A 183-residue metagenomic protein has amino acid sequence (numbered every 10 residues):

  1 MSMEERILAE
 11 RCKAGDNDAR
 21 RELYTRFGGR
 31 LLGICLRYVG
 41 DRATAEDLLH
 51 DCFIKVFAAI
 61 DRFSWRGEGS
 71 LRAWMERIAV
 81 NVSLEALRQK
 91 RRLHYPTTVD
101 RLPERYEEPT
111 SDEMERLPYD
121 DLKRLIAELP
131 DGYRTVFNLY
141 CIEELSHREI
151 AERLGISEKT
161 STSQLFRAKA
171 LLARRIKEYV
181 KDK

Functional and structural regions predicted by a protein language model:
S2, L93-Y119: Internal acidic/polar
S2, R11, H94, N138 (+2 more regions): C-terminal edge and immediately downstream basic/flexible tail or linker adjoining helix-turn-helix-like DNA-binding
A9-G33: A short, charge-rich alpha-helical start-of-domain segment used by transcription regulators
K13-A14, R37, F53-E68, Q89-K90: Sigma70-family region 2
Y24-R42, A59, I126, K177-E178: Amphipathic, Lys/Arg- and hydrophobic-enriched alpha-helical face
G33, D47-I54, G69-N81: Structural recognition of an alpha-helix C-terminal capping motif at a helix-to-coil junction
D61-R62, E76-T97, E115: Arg/Lys-rich amphipathic alpha helix in sigma70-family domain 2
L84, Y133, I142, R148 (+1 more regions): DNA-recognition helix of helix-turn-helix
